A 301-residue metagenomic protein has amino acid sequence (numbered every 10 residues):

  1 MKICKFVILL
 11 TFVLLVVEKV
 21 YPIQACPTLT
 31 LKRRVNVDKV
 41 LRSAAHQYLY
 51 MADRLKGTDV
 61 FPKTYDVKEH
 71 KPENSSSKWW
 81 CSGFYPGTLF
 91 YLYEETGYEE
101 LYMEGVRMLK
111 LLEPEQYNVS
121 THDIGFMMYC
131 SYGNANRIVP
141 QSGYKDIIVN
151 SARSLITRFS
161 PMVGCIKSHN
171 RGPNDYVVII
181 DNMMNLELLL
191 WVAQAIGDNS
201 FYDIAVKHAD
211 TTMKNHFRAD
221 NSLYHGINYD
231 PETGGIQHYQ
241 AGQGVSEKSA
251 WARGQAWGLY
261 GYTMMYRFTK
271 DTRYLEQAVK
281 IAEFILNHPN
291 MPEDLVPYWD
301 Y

Functional and structural regions predicted by a protein language model:
M1-L31: Bacterial Sec-dependent N-terminal signal peptides
I23-Y301: Glycan-recognition and catalytic cores of secretory/periplasmic carbohydrate-active enzymes
